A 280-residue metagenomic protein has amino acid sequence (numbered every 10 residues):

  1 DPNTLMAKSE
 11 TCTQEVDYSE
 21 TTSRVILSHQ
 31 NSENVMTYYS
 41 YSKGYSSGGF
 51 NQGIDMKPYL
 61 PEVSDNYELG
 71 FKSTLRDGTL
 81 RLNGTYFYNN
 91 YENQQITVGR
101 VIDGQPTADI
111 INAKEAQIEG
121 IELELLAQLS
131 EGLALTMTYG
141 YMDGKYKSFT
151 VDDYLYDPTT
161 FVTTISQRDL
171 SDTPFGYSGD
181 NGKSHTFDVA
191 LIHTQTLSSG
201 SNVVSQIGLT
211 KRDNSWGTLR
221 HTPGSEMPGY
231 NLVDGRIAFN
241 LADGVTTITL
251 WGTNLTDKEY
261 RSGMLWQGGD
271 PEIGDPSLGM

Functional and structural regions predicted by a protein language model:
D1-D17, F50-D55, I96-I111, K147-G176 (+2 more regions): Solvent-exposed loop segments that connect transmembrane elements
E20-S23, S64-G70, A116-E124, G132 (+3 more regions): Transmembrane beta-barrel architecture of outer-membrane proteins
V25-H29, L69-S73, L123-A127, M137 (+5 more regions): Residues on the lipid-exposed face of transmembrane beta-strands in outer-membrane beta-barrel proteins
Q30-G44, P61-G140, G144-T150: Membrane-embedded beta-barrel scaffold of Gram-negative outer-membrane proteins
S32-N34, L75-T79, G132, T196-V203 (+1 more regions): Short loop/turn motifs that connect adjacent beta-strands in outer-membrane beta-barrel proteins
T37, L80-G84, L135-M137, F187-V189 (+3 more regions): Transmembrane beta-strands of outer-membrane beta-barrel proteins
Y88, I111-L219: Gram-negative outer-membrane beta-barrel transporters
L135, G208-T218, F239-M280: C-terminal beta-signal and adjacent terminal beta-strands/loops of Gram-negative outer-membrane beta-barrel proteins
